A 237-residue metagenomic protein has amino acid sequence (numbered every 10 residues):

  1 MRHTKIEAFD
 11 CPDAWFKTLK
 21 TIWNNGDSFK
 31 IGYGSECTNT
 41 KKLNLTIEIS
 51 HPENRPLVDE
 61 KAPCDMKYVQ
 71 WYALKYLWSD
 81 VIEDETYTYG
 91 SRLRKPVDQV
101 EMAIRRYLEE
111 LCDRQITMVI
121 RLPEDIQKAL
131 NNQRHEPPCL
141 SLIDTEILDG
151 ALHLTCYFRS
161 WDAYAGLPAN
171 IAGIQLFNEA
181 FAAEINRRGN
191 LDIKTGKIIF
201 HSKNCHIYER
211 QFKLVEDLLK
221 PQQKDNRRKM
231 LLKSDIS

Functional and structural regions predicted by a protein language model:
M1-S237: Terminal, non-catalytic protein-protein interaction segments that mediate quaternary/complex assembly
